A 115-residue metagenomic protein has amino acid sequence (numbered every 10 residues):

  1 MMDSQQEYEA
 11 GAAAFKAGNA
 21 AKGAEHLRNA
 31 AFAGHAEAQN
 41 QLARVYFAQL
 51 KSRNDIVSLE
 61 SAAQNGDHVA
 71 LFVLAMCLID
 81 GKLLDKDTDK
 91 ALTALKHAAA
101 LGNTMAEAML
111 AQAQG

Functional and structural regions predicted by a protein language model:
M2-D3, A33-H35, Q49, N65-D67 (+2 more regions): Short helix-capping/linker turns of helical repeat alpha-solenoids
D3-N29, A33: Alpha-helical segment of the N-proximal tetratricopeptide repeat
A13, Q41-A48, V73-D80, M109-G115: Hydrophobic face of amphipathic alpha-helices that form TPR/SEL1-like repeat modules and related alpha-solenoid
K16-E25, A48-S58, D85-A94: Structural signature of tandem alpha-helical TPR/SEL1-like repeats, specifically the intra-repeat loop/turn
R28-A48: Short, charge-rich amphipathic alpha-helical segments embedded in non-transmembrane helical bundles/solenoids
N29-A30, E60-A62, H97-A98: Canonical positions in the second alpha-helix
L95-A99, A106-A111: Leucine-rich solenoid repeat scaffolds
